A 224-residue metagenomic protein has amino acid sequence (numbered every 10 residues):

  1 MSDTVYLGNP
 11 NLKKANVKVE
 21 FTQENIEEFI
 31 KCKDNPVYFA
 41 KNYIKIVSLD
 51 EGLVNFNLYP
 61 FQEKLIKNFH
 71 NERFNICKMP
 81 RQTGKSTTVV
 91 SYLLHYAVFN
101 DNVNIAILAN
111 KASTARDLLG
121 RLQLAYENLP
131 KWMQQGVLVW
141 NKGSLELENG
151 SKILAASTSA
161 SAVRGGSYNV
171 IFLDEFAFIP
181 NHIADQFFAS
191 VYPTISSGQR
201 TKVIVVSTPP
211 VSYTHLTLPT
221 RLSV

Functional and structural regions predicted by a protein language model:
S2-L216, R221: Phosphate/NTP-binding elements of NTP-utilizing enzymes
